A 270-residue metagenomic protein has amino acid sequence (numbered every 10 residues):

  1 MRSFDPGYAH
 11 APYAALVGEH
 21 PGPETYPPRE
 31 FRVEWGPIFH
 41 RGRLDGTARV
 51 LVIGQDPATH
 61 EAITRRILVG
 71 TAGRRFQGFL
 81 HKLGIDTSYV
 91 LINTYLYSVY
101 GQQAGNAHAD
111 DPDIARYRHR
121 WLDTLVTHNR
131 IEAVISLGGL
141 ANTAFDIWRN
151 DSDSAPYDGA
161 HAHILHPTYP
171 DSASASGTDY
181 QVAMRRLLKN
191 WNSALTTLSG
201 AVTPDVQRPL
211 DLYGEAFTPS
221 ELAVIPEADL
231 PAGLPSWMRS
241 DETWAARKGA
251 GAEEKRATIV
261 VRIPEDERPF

Functional and structural regions predicted by a protein language model:
M1-F270: A polyanion-binding, active-site-adjacent surface
